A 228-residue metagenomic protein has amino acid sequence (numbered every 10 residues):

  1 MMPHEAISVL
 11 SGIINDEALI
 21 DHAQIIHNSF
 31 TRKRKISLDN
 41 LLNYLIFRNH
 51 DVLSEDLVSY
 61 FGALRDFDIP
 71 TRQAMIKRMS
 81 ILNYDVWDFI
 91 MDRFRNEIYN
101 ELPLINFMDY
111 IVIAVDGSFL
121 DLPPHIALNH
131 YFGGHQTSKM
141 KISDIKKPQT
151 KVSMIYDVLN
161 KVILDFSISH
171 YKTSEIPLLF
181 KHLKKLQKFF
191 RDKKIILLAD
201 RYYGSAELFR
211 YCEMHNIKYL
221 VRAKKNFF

Functional and structural regions predicted by a protein language model:
M1-F228: Conserved, well-structured functional cores that handle cations and Mg-NTP chemistry
